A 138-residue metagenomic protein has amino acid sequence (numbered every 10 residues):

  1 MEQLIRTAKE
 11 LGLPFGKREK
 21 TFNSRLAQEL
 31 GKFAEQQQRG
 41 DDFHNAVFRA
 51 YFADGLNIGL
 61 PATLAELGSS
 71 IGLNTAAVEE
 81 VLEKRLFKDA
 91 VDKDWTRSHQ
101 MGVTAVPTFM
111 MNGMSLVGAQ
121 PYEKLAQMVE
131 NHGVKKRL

Functional and structural regions predicted by a protein language model:
M1-D54: Structural alpha/beta surface segment adjacent to cysteine/selenocysteine redox centers across thiol/disulfide enzymes
K32-L138: C-terminal cap of thioredoxin/glutaredoxin-like
